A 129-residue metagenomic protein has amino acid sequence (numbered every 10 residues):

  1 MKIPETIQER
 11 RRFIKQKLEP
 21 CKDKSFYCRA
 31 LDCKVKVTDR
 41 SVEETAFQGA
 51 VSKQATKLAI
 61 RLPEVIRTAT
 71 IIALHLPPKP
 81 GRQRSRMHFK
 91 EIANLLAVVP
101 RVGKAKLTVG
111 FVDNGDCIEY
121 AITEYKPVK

Functional and structural regions predicted by a protein language model:
M1-K129: Ribonuclease/tRNase effector modules and their secretory precursors
